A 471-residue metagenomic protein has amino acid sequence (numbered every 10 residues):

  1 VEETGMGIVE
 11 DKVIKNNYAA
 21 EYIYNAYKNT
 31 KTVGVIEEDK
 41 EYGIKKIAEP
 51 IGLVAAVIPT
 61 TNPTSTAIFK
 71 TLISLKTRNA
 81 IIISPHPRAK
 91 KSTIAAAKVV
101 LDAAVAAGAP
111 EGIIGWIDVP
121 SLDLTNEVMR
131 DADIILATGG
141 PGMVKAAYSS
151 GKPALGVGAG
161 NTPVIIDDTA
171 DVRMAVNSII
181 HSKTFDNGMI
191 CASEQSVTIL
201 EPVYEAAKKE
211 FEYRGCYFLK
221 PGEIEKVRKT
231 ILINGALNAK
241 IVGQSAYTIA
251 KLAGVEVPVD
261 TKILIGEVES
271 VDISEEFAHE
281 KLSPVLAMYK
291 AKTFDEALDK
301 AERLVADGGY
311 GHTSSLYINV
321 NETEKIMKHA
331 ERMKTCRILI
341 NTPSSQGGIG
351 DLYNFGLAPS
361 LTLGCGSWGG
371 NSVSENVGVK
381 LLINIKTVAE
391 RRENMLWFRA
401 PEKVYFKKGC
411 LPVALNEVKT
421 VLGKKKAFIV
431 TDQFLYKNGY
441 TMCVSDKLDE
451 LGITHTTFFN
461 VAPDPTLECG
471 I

Functional and structural regions predicted by a protein language model:
V1-K45, Y213: N-terminal Rossmann-like NAD(P)+-binding subdomain of aldehyde/semialdehyde dehydrogenases
T32-M174: Rossmann-like NAD(P) dinucleotide-binding subdomain of oxidoreductase/dehydrogenase enzymes
K76, V144-D272: ALDH superfamily catalytic-core signature
G115-P120, T457-C469: Short beta->alpha junction loops
D123-L124, K325, V413-A414, C469: Short acidic active-site motifs
V255-N394: Conserved C-terminal structural/oligomerization subdomain of aldehyde/semialdehyde dehydrogenase
N394-F458: An N-terminal, well-structured beta->alpha segment
